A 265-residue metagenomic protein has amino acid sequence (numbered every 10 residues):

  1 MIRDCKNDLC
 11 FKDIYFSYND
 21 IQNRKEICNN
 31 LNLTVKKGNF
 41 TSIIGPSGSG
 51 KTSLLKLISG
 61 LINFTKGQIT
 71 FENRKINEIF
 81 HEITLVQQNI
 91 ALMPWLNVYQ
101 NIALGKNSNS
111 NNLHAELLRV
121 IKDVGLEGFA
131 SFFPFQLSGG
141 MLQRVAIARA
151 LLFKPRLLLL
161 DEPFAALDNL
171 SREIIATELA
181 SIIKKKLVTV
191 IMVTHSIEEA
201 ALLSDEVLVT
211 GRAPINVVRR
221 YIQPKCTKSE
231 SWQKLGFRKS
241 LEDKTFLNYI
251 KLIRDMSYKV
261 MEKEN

Functional and structural regions predicted by a protein language model:
I44-P46: The feature captures the beta-strand-to-loop junction immediately N-terminal to the Walker
S59: Helix-to-loop junction immediately C-terminal to a conserved catalytic motif
G67-I79: Conserved ABC transporter NBD signature motif
N112-F129, S181: Conserved ABC ATPase "signature" region
F133-L137, M141: Conserved ABC ATPase signature
L152-R156: A short, proline-enriched helix->beta-strand linker immediately N-terminal to the Walker B motif in ABC-type P-loop
